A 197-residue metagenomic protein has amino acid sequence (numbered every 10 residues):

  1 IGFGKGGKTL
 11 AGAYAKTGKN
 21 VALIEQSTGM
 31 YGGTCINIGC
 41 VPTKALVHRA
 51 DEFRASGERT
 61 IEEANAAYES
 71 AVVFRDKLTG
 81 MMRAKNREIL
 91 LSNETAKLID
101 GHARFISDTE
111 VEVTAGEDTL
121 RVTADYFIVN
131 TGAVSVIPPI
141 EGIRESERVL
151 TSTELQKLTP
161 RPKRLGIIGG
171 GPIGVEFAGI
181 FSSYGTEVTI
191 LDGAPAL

Functional and structural regions predicted by a protein language model:
I1-L23, G166, G174-Y184: N-terminal Rossmann-like FAD-binding beta1-loop-alpha1 element of flavoenzymes
G4, G39, T43, G171: Proline-glycine-enriched beta-turn/loop adjacent to the NAD(P) cofactor-binding site in Rossmann-like oxidoreductases
A13-K19, E25-R161, A194-L197: Glycine-rich flavin
T159-A196: Rossmann-like NAD(P)H-binding beta-loop-alpha module
